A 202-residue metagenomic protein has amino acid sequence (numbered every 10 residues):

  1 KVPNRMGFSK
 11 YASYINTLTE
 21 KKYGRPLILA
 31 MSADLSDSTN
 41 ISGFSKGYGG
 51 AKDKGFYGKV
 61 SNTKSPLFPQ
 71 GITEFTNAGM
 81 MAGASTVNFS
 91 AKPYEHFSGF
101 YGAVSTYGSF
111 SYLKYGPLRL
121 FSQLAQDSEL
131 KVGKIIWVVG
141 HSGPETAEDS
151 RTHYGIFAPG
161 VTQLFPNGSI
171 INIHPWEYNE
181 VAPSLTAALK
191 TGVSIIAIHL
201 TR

Functional and structural regions predicted by a protein language model:
K1-R202: Thiamine diphosphate
